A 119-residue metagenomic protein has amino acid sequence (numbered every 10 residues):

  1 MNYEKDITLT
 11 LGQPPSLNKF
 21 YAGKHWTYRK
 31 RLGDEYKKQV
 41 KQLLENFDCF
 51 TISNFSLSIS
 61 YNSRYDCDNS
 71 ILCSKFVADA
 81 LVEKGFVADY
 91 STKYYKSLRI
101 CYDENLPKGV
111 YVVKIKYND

Functional and structural regions predicted by a protein language model:
M1-D119: Catalytic phosphate/metal-binding cores of nucleic-acid and nucleotide-processing enzymes, i.e., regions that mediate
